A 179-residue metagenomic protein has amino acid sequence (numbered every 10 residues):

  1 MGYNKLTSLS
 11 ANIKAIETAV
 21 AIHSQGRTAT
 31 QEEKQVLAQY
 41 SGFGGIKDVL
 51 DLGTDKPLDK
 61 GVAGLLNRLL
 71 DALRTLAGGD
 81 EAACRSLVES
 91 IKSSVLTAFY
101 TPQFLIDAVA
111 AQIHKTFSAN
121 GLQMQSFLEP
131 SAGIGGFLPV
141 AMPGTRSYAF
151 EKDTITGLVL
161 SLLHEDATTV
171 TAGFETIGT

Functional and structural regions predicted by a protein language model:
M1-T179: Class I S-adenosyl-L-methionine-dependent methyltransferase catalytic core
